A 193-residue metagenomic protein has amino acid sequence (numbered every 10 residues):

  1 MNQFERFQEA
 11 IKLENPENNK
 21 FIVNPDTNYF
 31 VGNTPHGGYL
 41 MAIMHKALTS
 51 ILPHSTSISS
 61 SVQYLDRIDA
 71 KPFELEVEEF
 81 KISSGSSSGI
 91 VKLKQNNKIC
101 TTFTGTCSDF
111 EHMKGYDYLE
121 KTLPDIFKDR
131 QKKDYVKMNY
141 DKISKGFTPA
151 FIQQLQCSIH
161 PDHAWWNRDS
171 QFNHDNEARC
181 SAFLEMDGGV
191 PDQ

Functional and structural regions predicted by a protein language model:
M1-Q193: Terminal targeting signals and extreme-terminal segments of soluble enzymes
